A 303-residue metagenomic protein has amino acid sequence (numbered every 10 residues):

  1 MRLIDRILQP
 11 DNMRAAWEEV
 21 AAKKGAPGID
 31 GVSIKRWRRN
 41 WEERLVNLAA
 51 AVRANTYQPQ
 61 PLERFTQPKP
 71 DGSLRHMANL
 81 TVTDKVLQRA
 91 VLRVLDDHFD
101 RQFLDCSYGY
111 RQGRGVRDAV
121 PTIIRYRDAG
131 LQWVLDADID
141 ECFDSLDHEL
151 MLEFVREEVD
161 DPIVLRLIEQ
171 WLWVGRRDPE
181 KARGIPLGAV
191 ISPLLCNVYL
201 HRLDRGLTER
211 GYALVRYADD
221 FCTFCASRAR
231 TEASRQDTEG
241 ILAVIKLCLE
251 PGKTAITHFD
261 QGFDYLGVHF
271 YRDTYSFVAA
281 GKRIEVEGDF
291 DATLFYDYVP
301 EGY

Functional and structural regions predicted by a protein language model:
M1-V46: Non-catalytic, polymerase-adjacent accessory regions of viral genome-replication enzymes
A16-V20, A90, L167-L172: Short alpha-helical scaffolding segments that buttress acidic/His motifs in well-ordered protein cores
A22-K35, P68-M77, L104-C106: Glycine-/proline-rich flexible loop or hinge segments
A51-T66, P70, Q102-D264, V268: Conserved polymerase palm-domain catalytic core
D71-L80, D84, Q88-R89: Glycine-rich active-site/cofactor-binding loop and its immediate structural neighborhood
L87-Q88, D144-L146, D273-T274: Short helix/loop capping segments that flank catalytic or ligand/cofactor-binding pockets
Q88-C106: Electropositive, glycine- and tryptophan-enriched low-complexity nucleic-acid-binding patches
I245-Y303: A conserved non-catalytic segment of reverse transcriptases and RNA-directed RNA polymerases corresponding to the late
